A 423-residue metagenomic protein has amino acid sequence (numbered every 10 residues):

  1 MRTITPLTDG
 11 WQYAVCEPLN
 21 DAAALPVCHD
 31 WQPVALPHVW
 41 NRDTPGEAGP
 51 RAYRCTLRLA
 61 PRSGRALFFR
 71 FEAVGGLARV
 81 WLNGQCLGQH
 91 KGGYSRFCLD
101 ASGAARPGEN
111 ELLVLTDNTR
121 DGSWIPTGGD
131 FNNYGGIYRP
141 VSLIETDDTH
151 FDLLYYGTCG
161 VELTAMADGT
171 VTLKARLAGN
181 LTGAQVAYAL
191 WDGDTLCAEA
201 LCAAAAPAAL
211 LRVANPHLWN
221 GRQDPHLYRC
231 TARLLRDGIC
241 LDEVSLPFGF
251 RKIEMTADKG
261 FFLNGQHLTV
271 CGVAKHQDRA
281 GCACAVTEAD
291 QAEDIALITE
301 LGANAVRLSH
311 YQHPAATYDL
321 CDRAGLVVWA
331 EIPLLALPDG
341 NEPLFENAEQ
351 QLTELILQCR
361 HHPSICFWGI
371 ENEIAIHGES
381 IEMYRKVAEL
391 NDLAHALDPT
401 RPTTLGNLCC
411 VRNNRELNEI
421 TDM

Functional and structural regions predicted by a protein language model:
M1-H310, A315, L320, A324-V328 (+7 more regions): Secreted/periplasmic carbohydrate-active enzymes, especially glycoside hydrolases
N20, D121, I374-H377, R412: Flexible, glycine-rich phosphate/dinucleotide-binding loops and adjacent beta-alpha linkers at cofactor/substrate
C271, A330-Q350: Active-site-adjacent "subsite" loops/lids of carbohydrate-active enzymes
K275, Y311-H313, P333-L335, E371-E373 (+1 more regions): Active-site beta-loop-alpha junctions enriched in small/polar residues
V306-P314, L337-E346, H377, V411-N413: Acidic-and-aromatic substrate-binding clefts and catalytic sites of carbohydrate-active enzymes
L320-A324, P343-A348, N418-I420: Short low-complexity, flexible loop/linker segments enriched in glycine and/or proline with clustered acidic
P338-F345, E371-D398: Active-site cleft segment of glycoside hydrolase catalytic domains centered on the general acid/base Glu
L408-M423: Substrate-binding cleft/loops of secretory-pathway carbohydrate-active enzymes
